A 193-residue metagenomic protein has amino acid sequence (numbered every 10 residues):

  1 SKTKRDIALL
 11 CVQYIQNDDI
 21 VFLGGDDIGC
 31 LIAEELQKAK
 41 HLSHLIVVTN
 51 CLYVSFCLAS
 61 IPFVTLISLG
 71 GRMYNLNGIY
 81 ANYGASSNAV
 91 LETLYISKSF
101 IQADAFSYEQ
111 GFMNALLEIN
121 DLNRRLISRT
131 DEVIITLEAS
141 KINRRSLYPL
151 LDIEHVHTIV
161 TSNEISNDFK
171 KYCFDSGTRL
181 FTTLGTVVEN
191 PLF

Functional and structural regions predicted by a protein language model:
S1-V90, F193: N-terminal active-site beta-alpha-beta segment that forms phosphate/nucleotide-binding and substrate-recognition loops
L52-F193: Conserved phosphate- and dinucleotide-binding cores of soluble alpha/beta proteins, encompassing both enzyme active
